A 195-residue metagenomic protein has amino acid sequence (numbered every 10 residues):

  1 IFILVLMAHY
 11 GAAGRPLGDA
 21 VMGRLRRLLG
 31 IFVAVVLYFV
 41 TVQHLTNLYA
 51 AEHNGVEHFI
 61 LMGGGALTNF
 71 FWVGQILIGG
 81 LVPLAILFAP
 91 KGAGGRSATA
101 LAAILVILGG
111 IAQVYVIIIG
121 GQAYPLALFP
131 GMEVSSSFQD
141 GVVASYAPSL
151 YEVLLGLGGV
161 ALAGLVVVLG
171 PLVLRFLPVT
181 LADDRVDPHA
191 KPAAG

Functional and structural regions predicted by a protein language model:
I1-R96, A102, G109-A112, L181-V186 (+1 more regions): Long, contiguous internal "core" modules enriched in hydrophobic/ aromatic residues
I31, V35, G159-A163, V167: Hydrophobic alpha-helical membrane-embedded or membrane-associated segments
E52-I78, P83, F129-G164: Membrane-interface transmembrane-helix boundary segments in multi-pass integral membrane proteins
F88, Y115-A123, L169-D183: Juxtamembrane/interface segments at transmembrane-helix termini
A103-L105, L165-V166: Short hydrophobic "helix-edge" motifs at membrane interfaces and signal-peptide entry regions
I107-L108, L169: Hydrophobic/aromatic side chains embedded in well-ordered alpha-helices
A112-S135: Juxtamembrane non-transmembrane "cap" segments at the membrane-aqueous interface of multi-pass membrane proteins
